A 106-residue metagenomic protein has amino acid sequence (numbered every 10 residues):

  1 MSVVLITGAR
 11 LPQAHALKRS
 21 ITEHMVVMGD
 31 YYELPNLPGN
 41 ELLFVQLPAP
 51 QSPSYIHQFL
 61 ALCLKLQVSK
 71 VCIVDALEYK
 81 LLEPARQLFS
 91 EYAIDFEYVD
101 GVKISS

Functional and structural regions predicted by a protein language model:
M1-S105: ATP-binding N-terminal substructure of ATP-dependent carboxylate-amine bond-forming enzymes
